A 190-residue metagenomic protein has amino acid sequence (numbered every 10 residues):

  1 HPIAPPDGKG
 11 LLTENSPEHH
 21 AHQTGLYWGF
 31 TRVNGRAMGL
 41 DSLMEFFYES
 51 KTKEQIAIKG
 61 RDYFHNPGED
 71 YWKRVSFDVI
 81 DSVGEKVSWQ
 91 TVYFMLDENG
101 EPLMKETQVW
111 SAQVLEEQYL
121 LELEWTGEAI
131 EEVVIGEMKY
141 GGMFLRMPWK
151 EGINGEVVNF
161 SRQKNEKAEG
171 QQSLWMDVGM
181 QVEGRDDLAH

Functional and structural regions predicted by a protein language model:
H1-A37: Beta-strand-rich N-terminal accessory domains
H1-P6, V114-V157: Acidic (Asp/Glu-rich), glycine- and aromatic
P2, T24-T31, M44-F46, F144 (+1 more regions): Active-site scaffold segments
P5, Y93-N99, M180-R185: Short acidic, glycine-rich loop/turn motifs
G8-G10, G100, E132: Detector for glycine-centered tight turns/loop "hinges" at secondary-structure junctions
R32-E117: Extended, loop-rich substrate-binding clefts of extracytoplasmic carbohydrate-active enzymes
Q90-F94, T107-V109, E124-E128, F144-R146 (+1 more regions): Residue-level recognition of well-ordered beta-strand positions that form the cores of beta-sheet-rich folds across
Y140, L145, K150-H190: Trp/Gly-enriched beta-strand surface patches
